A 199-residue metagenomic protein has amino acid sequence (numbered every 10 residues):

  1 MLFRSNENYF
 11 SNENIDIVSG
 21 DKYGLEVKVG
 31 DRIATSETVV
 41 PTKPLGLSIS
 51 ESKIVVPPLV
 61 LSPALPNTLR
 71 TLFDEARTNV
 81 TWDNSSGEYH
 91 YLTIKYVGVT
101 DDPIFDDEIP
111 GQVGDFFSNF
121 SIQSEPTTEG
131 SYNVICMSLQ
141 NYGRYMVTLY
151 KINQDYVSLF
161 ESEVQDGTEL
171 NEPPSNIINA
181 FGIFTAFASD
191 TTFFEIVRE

Functional and structural regions predicted by a protein language model:
F3-E199: A sequence/structural signal for flexible, mid-protein segments enriched in small/helix-disrupting residues
